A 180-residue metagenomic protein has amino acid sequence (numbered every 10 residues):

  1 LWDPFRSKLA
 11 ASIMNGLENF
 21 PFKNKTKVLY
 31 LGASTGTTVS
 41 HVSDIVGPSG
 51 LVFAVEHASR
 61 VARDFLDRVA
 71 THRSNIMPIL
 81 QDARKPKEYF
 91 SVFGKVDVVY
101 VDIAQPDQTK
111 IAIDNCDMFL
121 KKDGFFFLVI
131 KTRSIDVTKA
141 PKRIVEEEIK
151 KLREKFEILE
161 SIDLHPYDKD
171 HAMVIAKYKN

Functional and structural regions predicted by a protein language model:
D3-K27: Conserved alpha-helix/loop element of class I SAM-dependent methyltransferases that forms part of the SAM/SAH-binding
I13, G32, V99, A176: Residue-level signature of catalytic and energy-coupling elements of molecular machines, predominantly ATP/GTP-dependent
N15, S40, D44, D67 (+1 more regions): Short, well-ordered alpha-helices that flank and scaffold nucleotide-derived cofactor binding pockets
K23, V46-G47, F119-D123: Helix-to-beta-strand junctions that scaffold the AdoMet/dcAdoMet cofactor pocket in Class I SAM-dependent enzymes
K23-G36, L51-F53: Conserved class I S-adenosyl-L-methionine
S34-P48: Conserved SAM-binding loop of SAM-dependent methyltransferases across substrates and taxa, primarily the Class I
F53-Q108: S-adenosyl-L-methionine
V61-D64, K110-N180: C-terminal substrate-binding/active-site "lid" region of AdoMet-derived donor-dependent transferases
